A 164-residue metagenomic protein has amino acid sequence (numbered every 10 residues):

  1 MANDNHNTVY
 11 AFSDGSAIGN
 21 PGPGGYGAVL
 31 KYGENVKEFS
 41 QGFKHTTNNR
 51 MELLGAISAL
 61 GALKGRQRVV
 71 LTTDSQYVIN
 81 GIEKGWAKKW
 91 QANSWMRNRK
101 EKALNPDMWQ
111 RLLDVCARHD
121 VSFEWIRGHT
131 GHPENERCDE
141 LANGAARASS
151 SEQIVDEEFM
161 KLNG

Functional and structural regions predicted by a protein language model:
A2-A11: Structured nucleic-acid-interacting core domains from mobile-element enzymes and related host factors, especially RNase
N3, N35-V36, N80: Structured, active/binding-site neighborhoods that engage oxygen-rich ligands
Y10-P23, I57-R137, L141, A145-A146 (+1 more regions): RNase H catalytic domain
G22-G24, F39-S40: Short, glycine/acidic-enriched capping/hinge loops at junctions between secondary-structure elements
Y26-L30: Short beta-strand scaffold segments in enzyme catalytic cores
K31-G33, D74: Generic beta-structure capping elements
E34-E52: A short, polar/acidic, helix/strand-boundary loop motif
R147-G164: Acidic two-metal-ion nuclease catalytic site recognized across multiple nuclease folds, prominently DnaQ/RNase D-T
